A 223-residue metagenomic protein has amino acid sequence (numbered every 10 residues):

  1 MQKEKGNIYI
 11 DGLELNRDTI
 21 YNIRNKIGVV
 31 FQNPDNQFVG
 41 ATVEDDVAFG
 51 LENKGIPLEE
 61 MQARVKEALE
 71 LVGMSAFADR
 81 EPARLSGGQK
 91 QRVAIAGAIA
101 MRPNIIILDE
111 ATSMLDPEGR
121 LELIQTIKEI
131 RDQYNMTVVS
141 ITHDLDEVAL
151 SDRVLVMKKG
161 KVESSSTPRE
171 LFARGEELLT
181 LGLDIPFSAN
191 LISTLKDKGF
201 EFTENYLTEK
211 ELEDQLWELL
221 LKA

Functional and structural regions predicted by a protein language model:
K3-E14, I23: Conserved ABC transporter NBD signature motif
E59-F77: Conserved ABC ATPase "signature" region
E81-L85, Q89: Conserved ABC ATPase signature
R102: Conserved catalytic motifs of ABC-family nucleotide-binding domains
I106-D109: Catalytic Walker B motif of ABC-type/P-loop ATPase nucleotide-binding domains
L178-A223: ABC ATPase nucleotide-binding domains
